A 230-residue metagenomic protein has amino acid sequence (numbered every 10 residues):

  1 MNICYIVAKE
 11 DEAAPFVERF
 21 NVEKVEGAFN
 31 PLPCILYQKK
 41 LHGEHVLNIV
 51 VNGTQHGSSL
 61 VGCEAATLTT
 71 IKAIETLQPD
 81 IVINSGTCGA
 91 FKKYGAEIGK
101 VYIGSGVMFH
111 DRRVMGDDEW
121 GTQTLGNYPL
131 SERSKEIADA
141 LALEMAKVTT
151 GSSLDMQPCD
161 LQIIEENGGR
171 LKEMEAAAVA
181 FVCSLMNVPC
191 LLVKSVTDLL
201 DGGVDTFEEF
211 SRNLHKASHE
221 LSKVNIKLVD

Functional and structural regions predicted by a protein language model:
M1-N127: Metabolite-binding pocket within alpha/beta catalytic cores that recognizes anionic/polar moieties
V7, V82-G86, L171-F181, L191-T197: Glycine-rich anion-binding loop/nest that anchors nucleotide
K9, G89, V107, S152 (+2 more regions): Glycine-rich beta-alpha junction loops
V50, I83, Y102, E144-T149 (+1 more regions): Hydrophobic/aromatic beta-strand patches that form the interior of the parallel beta-sheet core in alpha/beta enzyme
E75-T76, Y94-G95, A180-P189: Alpha-helix C-terminal capping segments
E97-G106, M186-T197: A short alpha/beta connector and helix-capping loop motif
G116-E173, A177-M186: Active-site rim beta-loop-alpha module in soluble metabolic enzymes
C190, S195-D230: Regulatory input/activation interfaces that engage signals or partners
